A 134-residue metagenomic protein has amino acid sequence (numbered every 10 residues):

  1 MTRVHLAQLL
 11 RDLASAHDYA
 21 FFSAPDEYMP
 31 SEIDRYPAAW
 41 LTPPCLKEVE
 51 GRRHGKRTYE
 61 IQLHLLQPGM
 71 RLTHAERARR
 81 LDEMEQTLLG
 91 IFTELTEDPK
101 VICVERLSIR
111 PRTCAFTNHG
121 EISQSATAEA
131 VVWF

Functional and structural regions predicted by a protein language model:
M1-P30, P44-F134: Charged, amphipathic alpha-helical segments and their flanking helix caps
D34-C45: A short, hydrophobic beta-strand-centered structural micro-motif
